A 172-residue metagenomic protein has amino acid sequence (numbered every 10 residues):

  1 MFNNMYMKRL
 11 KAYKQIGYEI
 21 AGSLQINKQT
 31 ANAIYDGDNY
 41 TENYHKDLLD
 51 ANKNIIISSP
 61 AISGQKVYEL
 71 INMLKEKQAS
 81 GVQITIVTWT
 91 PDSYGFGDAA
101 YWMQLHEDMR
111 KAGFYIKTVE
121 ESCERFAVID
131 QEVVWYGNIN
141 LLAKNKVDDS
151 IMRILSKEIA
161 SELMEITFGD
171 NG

Functional and structural regions predicted by a protein language model:
M1-K28: A conserved SF2-helicase RecA2
I20, I84, V134: Hydrophobic anchor at the start of a short beta-strand that flanks the dinucleotide cofactor-binding loop
S23-Q25, V87-W89, V119-E121: Conserved beta-strand termini and adjacent loop/short-helix elements that scaffold enzyme active sites in alpha/beta
T30-G37, P60-G64, K111-F114: Short, flexible loop segments at the rims of nucleotide/cofactor-binding pockets, characterized by
D36-Y44: A short, well-structured juxtamembrane/interface segment
D47-K111: Primarily the HKD phosphodiesterase
I55, F114-A160: HKD (HxKxxxxD) catalytic microenvironment of the phospholipase D
A160-G172: Cysteine/selenocysteine-centered motifs that mediate thiol-based redox chemistry or coordinate metal-sulfur cofactors
